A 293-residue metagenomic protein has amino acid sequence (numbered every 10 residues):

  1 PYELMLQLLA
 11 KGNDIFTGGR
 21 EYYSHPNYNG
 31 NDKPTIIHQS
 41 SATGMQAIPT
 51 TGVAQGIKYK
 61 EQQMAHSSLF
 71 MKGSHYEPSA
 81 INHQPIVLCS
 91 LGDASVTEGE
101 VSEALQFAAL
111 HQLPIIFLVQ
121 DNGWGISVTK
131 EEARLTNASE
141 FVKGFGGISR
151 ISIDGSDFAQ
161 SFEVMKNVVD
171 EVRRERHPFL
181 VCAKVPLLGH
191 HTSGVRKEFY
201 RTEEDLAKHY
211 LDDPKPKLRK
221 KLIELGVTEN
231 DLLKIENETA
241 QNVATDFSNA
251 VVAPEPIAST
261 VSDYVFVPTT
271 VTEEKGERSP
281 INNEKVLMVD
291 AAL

Functional and structural regions predicted by a protein language model:
P1, N283-L293: N-terminal amphipathic, basic-rich helices that act as targeting or association modules
P1-Y76, I81-H111, T129-S139, K143-G146: Cofactor-binding active-site loop characterized by glycine-rich and histidine/acidic residues
K58-E61, L135-N167, Y210-N237: Conserved thiamine diphosphate
L91-T97, V119-G125, S156-A159, V185-L187: Acidic, glycine-rich active-site loops and adjacent beta-strand->loop/helix elements that engage anionic groups
Q112, I116-Q120: Short internal beta-strands
S127-N137, L211, L287-D290: A general structural motif
E171-R278: Glycine/aspartate-rich loop-and-adjacent alpha/beta segment that forms the canonical ThDP
